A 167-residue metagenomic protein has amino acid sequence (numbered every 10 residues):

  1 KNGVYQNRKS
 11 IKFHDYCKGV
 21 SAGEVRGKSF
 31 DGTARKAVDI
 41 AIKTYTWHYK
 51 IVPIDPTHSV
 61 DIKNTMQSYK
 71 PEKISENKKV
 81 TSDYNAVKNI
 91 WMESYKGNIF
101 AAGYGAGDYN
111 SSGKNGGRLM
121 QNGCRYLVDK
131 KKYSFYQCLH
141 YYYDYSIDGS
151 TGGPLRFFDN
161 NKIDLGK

Functional and structural regions predicted by a protein language model:
K1-K167: Conserved, single-site charged/polar hotspot
